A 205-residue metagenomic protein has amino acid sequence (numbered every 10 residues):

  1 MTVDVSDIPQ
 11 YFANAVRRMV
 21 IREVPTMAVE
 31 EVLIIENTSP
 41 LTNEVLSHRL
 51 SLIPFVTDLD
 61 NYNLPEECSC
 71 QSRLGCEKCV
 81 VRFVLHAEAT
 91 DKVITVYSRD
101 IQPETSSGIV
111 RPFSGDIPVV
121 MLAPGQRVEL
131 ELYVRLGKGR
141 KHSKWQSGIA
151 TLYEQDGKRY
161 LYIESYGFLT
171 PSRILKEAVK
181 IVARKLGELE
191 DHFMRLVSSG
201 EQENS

Functional and structural regions predicted by a protein language model:
M1-S205: Protein-protein interaction/assembly regions in multi-subunit complexes
